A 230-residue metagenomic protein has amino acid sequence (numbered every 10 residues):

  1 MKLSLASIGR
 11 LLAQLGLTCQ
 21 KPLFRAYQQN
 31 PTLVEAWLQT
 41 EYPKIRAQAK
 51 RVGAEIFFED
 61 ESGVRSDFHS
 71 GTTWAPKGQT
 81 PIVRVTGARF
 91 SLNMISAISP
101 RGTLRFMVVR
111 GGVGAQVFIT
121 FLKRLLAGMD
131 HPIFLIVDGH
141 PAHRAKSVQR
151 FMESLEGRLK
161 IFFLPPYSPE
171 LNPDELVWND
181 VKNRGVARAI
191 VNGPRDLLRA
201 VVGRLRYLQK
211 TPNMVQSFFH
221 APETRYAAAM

Functional and structural regions predicted by a protein language model:
M1-M230: Short functional hotspots at interaction and active-site rims
